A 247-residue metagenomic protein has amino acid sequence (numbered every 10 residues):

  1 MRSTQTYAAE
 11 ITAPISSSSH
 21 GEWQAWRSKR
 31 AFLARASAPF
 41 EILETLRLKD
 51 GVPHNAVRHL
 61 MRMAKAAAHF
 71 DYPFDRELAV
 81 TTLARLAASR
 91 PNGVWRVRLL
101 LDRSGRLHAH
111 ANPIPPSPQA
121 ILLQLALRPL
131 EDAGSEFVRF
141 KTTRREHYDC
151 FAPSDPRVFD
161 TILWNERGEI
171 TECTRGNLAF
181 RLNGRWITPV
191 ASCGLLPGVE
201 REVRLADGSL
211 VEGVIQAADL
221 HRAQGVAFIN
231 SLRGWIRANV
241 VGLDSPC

Functional and structural regions predicted by a protein language model:
M1-P14, R233-V240: Conserved, well-ordered active-site substructure
S19-R96, L100-C247: Helix-start/capping segments and mature chain N-termini
